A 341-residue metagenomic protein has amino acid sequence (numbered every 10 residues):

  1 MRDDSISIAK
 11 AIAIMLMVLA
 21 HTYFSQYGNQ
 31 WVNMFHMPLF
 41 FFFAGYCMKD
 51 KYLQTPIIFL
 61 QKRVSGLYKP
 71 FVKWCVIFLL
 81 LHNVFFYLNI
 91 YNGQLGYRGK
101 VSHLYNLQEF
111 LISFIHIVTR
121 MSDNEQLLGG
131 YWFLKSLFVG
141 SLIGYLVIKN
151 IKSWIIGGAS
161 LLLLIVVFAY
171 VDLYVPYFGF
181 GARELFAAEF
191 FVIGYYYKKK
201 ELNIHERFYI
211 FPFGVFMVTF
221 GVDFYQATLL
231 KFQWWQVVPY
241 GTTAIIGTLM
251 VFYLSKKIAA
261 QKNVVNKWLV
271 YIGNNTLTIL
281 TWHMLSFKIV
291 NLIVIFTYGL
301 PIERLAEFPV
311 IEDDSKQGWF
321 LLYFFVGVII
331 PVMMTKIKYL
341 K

Functional and structural regions predicted by a protein language model:
M1-K341: Alpha-helical transmembrane segments and their immediate juxtamembrane cytosolic regions
